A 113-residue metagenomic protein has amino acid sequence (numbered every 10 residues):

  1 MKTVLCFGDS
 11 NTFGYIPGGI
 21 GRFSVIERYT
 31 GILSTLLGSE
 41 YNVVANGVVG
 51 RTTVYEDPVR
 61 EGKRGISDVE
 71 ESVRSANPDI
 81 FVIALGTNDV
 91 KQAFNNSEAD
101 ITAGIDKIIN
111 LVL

Functional and structural regions predicted by a protein language model:
M1-V48, V54-V59, E71-S72, F81: Serine-esterase "nucleophile elbow" of acetyl-processing enzymes
G62-L113: Alpha-helical cap/lid subdomain in secreted, periplasmic, or secretory-pathway luminal O-acyl-processing enzymes
